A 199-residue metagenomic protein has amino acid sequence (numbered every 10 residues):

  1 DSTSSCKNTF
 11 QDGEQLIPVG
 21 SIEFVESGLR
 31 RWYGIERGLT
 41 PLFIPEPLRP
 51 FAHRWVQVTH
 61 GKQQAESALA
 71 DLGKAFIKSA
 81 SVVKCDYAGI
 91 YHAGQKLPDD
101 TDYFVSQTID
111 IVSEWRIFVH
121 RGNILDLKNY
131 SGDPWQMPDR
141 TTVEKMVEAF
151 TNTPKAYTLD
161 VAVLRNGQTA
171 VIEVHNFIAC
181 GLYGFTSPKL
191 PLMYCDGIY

Functional and structural regions predicted by a protein language model:
D1-K74, S81-C85: Conserved N-proximal alpha/beta basic substrate-recognition cap immediately N-terminal to, or forming the N-lobe
G34, H53, A70, E148-N152 (+1 more regions): Generic surface-pattern signal
G38, I117, P138-D139, G184-F185 (+1 more regions): Alpha-helix boundary/interfacial micro-motifs
P45-P47, S131-D133, M146, A156 (+2 more regions): Short, surface-exposed, polar/charged, turn-prone segments marking secondary-structure boundaries
K62-A170: Phosphate-binding site of ATP-dependent enzymes
R165-Y199: C-terminal active-site "lid" helix and adjoining low-complexity regulatory extension at the edge of ATP-using catalytic
